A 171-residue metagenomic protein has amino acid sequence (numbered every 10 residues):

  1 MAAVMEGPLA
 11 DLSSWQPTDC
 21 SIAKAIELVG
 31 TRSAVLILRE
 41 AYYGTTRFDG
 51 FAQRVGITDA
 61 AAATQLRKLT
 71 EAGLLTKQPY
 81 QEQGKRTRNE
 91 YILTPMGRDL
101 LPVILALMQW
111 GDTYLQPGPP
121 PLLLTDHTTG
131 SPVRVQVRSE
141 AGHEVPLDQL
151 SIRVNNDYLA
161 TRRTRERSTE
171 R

Functional and structural regions predicted by a protein language model:
A2-M5, L105-R171: C-terminal regulatory/oligomerization modules of transcriptional regulators
E6-I26: Short, Lys/Arg-enriched N-terminal segment that forms or immediately precedes the first helix of a structured domain
C20-A61: N-terminal helix-turn-helix DNA-binding core of bacterial DNA-binding proteins
G30, E82-I104: Basic, amphipathic "hinge/linker" alpha-helix immediately C-terminal to the N-terminal HTH DNA-binding motif
L66-R67: Short, hydrophobic-biased segments on the C-terminal half of alpha helices that form "recognition helices"
G73-L74: Glycine-centered, phosphate/nucleic-acid-interacting loop/turn motifs that mediate DNA/RNA or nucleotide
K77: Short beta-strand "wing" residues that participate in macromolecule-binding interfaces
Y80-Q83, T129: Short polar/acidic secondary-structure junctions
